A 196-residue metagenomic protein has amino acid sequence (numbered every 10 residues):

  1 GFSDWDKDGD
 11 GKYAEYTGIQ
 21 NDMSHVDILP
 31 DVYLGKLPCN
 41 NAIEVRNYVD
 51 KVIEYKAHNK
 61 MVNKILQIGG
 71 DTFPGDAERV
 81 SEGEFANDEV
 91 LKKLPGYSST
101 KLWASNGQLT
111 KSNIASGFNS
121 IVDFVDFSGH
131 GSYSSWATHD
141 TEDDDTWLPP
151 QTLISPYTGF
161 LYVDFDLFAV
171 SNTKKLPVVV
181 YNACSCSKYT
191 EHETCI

Functional and structural regions predicted by a protein language model:
G1-I196: Cysteine-dependent hydrolase recognition
